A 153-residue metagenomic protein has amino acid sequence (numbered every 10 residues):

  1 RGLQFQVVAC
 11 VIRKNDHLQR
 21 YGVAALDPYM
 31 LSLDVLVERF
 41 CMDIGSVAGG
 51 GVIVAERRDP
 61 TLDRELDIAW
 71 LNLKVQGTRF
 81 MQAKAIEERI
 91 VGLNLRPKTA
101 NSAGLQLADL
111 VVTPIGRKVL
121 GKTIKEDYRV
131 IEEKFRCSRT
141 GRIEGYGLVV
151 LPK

Functional and structural regions predicted by a protein language model:
R1-K153: Phosphate-ester processing/binding pockets and catalytic centers
